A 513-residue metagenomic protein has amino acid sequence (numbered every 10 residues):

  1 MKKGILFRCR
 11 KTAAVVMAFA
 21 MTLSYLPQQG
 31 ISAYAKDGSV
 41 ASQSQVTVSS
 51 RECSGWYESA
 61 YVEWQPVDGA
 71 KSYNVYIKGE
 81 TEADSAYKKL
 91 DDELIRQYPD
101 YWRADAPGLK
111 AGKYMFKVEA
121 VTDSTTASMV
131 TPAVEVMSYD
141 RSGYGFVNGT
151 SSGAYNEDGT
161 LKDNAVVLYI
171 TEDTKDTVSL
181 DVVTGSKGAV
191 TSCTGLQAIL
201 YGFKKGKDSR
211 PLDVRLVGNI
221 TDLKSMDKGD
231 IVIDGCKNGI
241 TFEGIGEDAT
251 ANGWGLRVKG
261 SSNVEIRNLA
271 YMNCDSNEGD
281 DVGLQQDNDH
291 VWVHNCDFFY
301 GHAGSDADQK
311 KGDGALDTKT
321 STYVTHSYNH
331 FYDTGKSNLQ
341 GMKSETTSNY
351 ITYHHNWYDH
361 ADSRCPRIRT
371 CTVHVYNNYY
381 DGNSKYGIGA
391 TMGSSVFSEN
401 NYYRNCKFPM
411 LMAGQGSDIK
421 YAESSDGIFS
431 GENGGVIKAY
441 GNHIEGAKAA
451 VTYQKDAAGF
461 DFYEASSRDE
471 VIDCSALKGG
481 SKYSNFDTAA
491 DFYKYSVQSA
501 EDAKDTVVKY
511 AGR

Functional and structural regions predicted by a protein language model:
L23-V40: Sec-dependent signal peptide cleavage junction
K36-G69, T125-S138: Pro/Thr/Ser/Gly-rich low-complexity, intrinsically disordered linker/stalk tracts
A70-E93: Extracellular low-complexity, O-glycosylation-prone stalks/linkers
A106-S128: Beta-strand-rich modules
Y139, G159, Y376-Y380, S384 (+1 more regions): Extracellular beta-rich repeat passengers
Y144-V166, T171-D213: Acidic Gly/Asp/Thr-rich repetitive segments characteristic of extracellular carbohydrate-active and adhesion proteins
G188-S209, L223-T241, A249-R267, N273-N288: Extracellular beta-strand-rich solenoid/capping regions of secreted or surface-exposed proteins that bind or remodel
N238-D248, S262-N273, N288-G304, G314-A315 (+6 more regions): Right-handed parallel beta-helix
